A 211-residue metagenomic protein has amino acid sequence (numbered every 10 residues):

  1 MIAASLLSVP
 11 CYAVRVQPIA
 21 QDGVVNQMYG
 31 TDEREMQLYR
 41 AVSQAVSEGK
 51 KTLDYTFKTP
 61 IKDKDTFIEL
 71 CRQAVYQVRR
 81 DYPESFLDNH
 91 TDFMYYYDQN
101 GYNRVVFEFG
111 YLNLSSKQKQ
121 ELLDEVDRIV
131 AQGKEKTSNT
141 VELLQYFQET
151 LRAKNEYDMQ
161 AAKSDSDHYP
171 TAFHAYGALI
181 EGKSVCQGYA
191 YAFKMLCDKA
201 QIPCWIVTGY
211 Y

Functional and structural regions predicted by a protein language model:
M1-A20, F147, E181, V185-G188 (+3 more regions): Gram-positive cell-envelope targeting signals
I2-A3, V24, R34, A175 (+1 more regions): Terminal low-complexity, poorly structured segments
V9-R128, I202: Linear, non-domain "peripheral" regions
K50-K51, K58, K62-K64, K117-K119 (+6 more regions): Context-gated lysine
R72-V75, Q148-R152, K194: Generic solvent-exposed, charged/amphipathic alpha-helical segments that serve as macromolecular interface scaffolds
K117-A178: Secondary-structure boundary elements
R152-Y211: Active-site neighborhood of thiol-dependent amide/isopeptide-bond enzymes
